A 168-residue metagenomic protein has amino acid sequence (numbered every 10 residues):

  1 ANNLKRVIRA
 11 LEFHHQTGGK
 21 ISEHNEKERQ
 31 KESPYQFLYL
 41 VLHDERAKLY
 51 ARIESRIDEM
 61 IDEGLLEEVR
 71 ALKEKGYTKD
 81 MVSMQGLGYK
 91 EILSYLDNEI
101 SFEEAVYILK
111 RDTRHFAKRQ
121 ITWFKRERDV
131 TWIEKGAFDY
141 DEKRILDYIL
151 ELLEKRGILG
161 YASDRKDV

Functional and structural regions predicted by a protein language model:
A1-F37: Phosphate/Mg2+-binding loops and adjacent switch elements in nucleotide/diphosphate-handling enzyme cores
E32-V168: Catalytic core of IPPT-family isopentenyl/dimethylallyl transferases that prenylate adenosine-containing substrates
